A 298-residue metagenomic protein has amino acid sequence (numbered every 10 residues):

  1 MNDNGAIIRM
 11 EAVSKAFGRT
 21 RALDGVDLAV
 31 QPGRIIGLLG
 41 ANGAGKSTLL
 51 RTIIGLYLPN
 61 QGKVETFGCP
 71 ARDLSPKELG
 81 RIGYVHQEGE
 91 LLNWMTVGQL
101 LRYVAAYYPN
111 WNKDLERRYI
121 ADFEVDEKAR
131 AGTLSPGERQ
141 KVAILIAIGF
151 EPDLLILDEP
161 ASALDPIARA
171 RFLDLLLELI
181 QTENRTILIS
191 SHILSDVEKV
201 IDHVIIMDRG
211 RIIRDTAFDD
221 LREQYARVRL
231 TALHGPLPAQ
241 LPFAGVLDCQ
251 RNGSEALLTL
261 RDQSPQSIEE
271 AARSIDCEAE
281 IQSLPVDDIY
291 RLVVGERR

Functional and structural regions predicted by a protein language model:
N2-N4, S254-R298: C-terminal coupling/interaction segments
G5-D208, I213-R214: ABC transporter nucleotide-binding domains
S14, G98, L194, G235 (+2 more regions): Alpha-helix N-cap/helix-start and coil->helix boundary motif
R21, R34-I36, L58, H234-P236 (+3 more regions): Residues that cap or initiate secondary-structure elements
A105, I120, L230, L237-F243 (+1 more regions): Alpha-helix C-terminal capping segments
L173-Q263: ABC transporter nucleotide-binding domain
